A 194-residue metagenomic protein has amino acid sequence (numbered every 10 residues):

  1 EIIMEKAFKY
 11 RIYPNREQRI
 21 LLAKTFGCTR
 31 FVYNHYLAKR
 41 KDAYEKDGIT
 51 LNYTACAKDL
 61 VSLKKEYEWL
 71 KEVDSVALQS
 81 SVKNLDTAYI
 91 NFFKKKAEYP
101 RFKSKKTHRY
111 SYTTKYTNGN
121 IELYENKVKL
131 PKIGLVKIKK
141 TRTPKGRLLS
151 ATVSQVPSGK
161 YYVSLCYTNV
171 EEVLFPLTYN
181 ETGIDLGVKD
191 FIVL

Functional and structural regions predicted by a protein language model:
E1-L194: Nucleic-acid substrate recognition interfaces
